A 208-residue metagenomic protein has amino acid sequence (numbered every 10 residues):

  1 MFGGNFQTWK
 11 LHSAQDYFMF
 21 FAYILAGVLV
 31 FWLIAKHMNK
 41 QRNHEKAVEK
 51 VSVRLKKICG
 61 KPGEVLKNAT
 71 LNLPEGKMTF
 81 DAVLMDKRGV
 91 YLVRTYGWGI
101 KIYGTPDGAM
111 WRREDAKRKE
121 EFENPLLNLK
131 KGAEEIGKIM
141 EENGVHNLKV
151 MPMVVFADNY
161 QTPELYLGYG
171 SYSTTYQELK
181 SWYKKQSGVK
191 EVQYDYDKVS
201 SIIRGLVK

Functional and structural regions predicted by a protein language model:
M1-M78, M85-V90, Y96, K101 (+2 more regions): Surface-exposed interaction regions that form or flank ligand-binding interfaces
P106-G108, R112: A broadly used, surface-exposed interaction patch
